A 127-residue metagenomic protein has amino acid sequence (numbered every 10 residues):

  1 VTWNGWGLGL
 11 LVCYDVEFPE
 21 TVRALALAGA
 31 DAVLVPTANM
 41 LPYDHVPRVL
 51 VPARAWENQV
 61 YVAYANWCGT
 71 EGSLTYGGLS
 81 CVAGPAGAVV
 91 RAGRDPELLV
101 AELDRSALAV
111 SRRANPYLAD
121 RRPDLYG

Functional and structural regions predicted by a protein language model:
V1-N58, V62-Y64: Active-site beta-loop-alpha substructure in enzyme catalytic cores, prototypically the cysteine-centered nucleophile
W67-G127: C-terminal beta-strand edge segments of enzyme domains
